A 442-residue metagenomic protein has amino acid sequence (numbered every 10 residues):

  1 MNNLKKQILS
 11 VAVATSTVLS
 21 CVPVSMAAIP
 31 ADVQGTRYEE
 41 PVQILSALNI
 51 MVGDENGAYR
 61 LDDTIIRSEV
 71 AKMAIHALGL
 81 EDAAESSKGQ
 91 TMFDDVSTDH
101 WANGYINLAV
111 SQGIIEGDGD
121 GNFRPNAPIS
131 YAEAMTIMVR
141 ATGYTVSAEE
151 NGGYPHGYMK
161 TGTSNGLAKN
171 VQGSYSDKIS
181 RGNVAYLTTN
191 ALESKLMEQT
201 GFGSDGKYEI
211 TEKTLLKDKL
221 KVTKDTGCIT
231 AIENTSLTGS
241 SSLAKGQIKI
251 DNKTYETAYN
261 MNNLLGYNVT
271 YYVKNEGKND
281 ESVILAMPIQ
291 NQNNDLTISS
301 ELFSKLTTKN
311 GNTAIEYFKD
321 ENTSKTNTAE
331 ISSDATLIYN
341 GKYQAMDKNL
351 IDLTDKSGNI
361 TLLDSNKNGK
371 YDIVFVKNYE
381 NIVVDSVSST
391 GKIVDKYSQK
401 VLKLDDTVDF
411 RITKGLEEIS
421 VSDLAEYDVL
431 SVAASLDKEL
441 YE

Functional and structural regions predicted by a protein language model:
N2-E39, L48, V52-A71, I75-N103 (+6 more regions): Feature responds to low-complexity, polar/acidic, surface-exposed segments characteristic of secreted/exported proteins
G182, Y186, L196-D406, T413-E442: Short, flexible, surface-exposed loop segments at domain boundaries
T188-N190: Extracellular, beta-strand-rich glycan-interacting domains
